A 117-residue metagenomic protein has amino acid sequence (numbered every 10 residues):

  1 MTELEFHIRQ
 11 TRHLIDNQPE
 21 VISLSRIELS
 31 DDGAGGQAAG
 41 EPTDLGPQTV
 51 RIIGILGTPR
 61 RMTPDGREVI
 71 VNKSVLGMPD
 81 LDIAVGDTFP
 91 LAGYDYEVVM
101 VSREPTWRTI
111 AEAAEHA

Functional and structural regions predicted by a protein language model:
M1-F6, D16-A117: Short, conserved turn/kink motifs that form compact alpha/beta structural patches or helix kinks used as
T11-L14: N-terminal low-complexity, intrinsically disordered "leader/linker" segments enriched in small/polar and basic residues
